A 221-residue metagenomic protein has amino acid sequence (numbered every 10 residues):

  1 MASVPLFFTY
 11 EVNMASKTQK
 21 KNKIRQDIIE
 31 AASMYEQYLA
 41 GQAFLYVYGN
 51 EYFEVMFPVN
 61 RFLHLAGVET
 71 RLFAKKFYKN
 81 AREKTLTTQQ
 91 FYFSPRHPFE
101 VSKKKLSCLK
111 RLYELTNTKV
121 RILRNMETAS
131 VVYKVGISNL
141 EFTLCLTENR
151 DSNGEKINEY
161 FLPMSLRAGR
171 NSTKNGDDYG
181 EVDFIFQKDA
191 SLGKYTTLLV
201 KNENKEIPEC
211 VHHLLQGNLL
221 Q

Functional and structural regions predicted by a protein language model:
M1-V131, G136-S138, F186-Q221: An acidic, glycine-rich, mixed-charge low-complexity segment common to nucleic-acid enzymes
T143-E203: Compact beta-sheet-dominated globular domain cores
